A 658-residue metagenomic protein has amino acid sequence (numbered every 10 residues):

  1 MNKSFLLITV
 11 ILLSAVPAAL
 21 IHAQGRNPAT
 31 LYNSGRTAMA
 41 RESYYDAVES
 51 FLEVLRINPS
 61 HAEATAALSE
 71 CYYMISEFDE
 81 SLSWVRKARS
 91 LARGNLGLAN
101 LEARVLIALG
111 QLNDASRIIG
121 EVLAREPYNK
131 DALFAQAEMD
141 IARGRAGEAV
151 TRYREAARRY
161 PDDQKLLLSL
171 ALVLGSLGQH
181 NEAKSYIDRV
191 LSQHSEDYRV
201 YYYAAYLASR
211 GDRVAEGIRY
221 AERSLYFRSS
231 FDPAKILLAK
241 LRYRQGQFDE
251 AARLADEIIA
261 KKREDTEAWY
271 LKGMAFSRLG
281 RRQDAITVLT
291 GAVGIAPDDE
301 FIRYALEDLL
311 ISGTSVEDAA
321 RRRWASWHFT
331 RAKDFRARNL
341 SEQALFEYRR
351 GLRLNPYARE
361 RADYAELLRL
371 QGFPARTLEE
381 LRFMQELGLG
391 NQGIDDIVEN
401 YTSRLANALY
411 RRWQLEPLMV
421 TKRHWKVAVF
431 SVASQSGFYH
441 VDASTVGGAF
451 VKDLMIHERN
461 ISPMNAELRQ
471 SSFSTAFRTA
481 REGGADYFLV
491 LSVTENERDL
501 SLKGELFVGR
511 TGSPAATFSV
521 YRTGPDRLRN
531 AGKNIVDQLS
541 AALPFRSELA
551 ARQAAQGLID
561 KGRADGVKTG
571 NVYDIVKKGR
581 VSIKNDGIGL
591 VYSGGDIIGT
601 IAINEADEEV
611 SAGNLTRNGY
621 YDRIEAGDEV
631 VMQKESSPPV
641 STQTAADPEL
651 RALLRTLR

Functional and structural regions predicted by a protein language model:
N27-A29, A62-E63, L96-G97, K130-D131 (+8 more regions): Helix-start (N-cap) detector for alpha-helical repeat units in TPR-like alpha-solenoids, especially tetratricopeptide
N33, A67-E70, L101, A135 (+8 more regions): Canonical tetratricopeptide repeat
A40-R41, M74-I75, A108-L109, A142-R143 (+8 more regions): Register position in tetratricopeptide repeats
E53-V54, K87-A88, E121-V122, E155-A156 (+6 more regions): Canonical positions in the second alpha-helix
I57, L91, R125, R159-Y160 (+7 more regions): Structural marker of alpha-solenoid helical repeat scaffolds
D212, R219-E222, Y226, E250 (+7 more regions): Surface-exposed, polar/charged interaction patches used for macromolecular assembly or partner binding
